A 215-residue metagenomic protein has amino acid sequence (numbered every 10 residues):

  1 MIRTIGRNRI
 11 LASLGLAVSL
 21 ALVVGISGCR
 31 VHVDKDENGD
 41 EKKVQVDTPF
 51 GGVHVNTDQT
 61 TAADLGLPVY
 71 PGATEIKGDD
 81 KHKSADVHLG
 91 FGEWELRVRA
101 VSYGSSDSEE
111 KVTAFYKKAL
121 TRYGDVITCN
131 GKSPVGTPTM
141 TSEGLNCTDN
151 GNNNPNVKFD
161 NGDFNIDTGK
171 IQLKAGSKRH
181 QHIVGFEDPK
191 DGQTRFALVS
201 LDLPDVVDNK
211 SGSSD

Functional and structural regions predicted by a protein language model:
I2, N8, G25, C29-D215: An acidic-aromatic pocket/loop used at catalytic or ligand-binding sites
S13-G25: Bacterial N-terminal signal peptides
